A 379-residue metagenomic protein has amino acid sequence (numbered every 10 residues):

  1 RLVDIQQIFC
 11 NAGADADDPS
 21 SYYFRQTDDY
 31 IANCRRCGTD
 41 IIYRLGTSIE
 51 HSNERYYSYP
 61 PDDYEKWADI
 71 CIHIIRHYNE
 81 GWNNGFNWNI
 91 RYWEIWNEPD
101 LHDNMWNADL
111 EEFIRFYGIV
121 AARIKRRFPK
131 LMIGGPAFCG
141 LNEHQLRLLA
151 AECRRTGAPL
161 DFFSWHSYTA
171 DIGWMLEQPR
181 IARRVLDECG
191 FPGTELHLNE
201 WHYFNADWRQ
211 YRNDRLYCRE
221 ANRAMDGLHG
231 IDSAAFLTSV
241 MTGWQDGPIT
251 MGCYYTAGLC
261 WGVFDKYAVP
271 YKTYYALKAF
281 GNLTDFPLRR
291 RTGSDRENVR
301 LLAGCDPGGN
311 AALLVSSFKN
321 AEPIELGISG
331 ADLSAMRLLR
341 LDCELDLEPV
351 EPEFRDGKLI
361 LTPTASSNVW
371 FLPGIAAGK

Functional and structural regions predicted by a protein language model:
R1-A170: Substrate-binding cleft and catalytic face of glycoside hydrolase catalytic domains, especially the flexible beta-alpha
Y22, G309-L313, L359: Hydrophobic residues embedded in beta-strands of well-ordered beta-sheets
Y43, I95, G135, L198 (+2 more regions): Structural beta-sheet core signal
D109-L237, G247: Noncatalytic carbohydrate-binding groove/subsite architecture in carbohydrate-active enzymes
H202-R300, P307-G308: Aromatic/acidic polysaccharide-binding cleft in carbohydrate-active enzymes
D295-L333, L341-C343, T364-F371: Carbohydrate-binding surface patches
R340-D356: Solvent-exposed beta-strand/loop surfaces of large extracellular or lumenal domains
E351-K379: C-terminal beta-strand-rich structural cap/linker in extracellular carbohydrate-active enzymes
